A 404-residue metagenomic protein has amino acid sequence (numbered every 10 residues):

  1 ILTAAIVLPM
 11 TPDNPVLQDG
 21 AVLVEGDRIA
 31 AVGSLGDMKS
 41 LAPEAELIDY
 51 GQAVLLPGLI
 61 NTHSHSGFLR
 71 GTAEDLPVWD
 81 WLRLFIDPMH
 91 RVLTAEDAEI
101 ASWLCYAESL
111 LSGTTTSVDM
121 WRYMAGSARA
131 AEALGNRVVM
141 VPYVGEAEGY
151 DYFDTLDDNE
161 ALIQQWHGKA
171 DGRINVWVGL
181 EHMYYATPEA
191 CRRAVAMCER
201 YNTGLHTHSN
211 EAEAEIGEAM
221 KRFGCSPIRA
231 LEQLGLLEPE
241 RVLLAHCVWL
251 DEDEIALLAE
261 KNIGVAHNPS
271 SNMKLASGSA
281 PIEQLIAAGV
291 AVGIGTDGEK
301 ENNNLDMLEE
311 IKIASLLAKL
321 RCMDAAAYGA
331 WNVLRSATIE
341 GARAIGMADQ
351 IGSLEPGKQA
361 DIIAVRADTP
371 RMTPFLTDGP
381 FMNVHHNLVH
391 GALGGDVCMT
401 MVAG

Functional and structural regions predicted by a protein language model:
I1-A4, S40-W81, W103, L110-L111: Replace "His-x-His-based motif
I1-L41, A53-L55: N-terminal metal-binding scaffold of metallo-dependent hydrolase/deaminase domains
A5, V22, D27, Q52 (+15 more regions): Divalent metal-coordination and catalytic microenvironments
M10, Q359-G404: C-terminal cap of metal-dependent C-N hydrolases
V54, A73-N136, D157-K169: Alpha-helical scaffold segments that flank or form the walls of functional sites
L69-I100, L134-G149, E213-P239, K261-G264 (+2 more regions): Active-site gating loops and adjacent loop-to-helix segments of metal-dependent hydrolytic enzymes
G126-W249, D253: Metal-coordinating catalytic core of metallo-dependent amide/deamination hydrolases
Q233-P239, E283-T373: His/Asp/Glu-enriched, well-ordered alpha-helical/loop segment that forms or immediately abuts the divalent-metal
